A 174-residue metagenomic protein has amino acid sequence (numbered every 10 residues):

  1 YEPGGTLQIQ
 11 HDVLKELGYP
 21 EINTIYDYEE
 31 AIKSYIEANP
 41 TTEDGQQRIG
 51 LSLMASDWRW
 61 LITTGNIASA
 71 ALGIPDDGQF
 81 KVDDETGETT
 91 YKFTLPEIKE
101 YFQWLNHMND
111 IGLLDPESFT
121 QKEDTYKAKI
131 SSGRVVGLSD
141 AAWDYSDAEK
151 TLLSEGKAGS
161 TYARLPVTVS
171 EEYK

Functional and structural regions predicted by a protein language model:
Y1-K174: Extracytoplasmic/secretory soluble proteins
